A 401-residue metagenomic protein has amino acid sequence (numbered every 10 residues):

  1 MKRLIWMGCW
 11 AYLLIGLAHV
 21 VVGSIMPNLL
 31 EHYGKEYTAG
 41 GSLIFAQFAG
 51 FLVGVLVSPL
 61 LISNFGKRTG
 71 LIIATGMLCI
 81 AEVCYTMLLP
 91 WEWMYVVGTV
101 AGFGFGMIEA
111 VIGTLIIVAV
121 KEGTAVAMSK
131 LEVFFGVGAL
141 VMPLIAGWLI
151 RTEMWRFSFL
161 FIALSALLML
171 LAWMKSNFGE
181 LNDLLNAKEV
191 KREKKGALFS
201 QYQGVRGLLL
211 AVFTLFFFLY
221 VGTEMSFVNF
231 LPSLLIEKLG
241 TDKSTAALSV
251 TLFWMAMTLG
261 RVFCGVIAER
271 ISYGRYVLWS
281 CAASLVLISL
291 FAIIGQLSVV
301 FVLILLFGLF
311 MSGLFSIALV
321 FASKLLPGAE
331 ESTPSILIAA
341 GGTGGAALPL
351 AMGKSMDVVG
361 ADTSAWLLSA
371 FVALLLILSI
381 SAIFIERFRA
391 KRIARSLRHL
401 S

Functional and structural regions predicted by a protein language model:
V22-G23, R206-T251, M255-L259: Extracytoplasmic gate region of multi-pass secondary transporters
G34, G66, M87-E92, K121 (+4 more regions): Helix-breaking motifs and short loop linkers at transmembrane-helix boundaries and internal kinks in secondary membrane
V53-E92: Conserved MFS/SLC helix-loop-helix module at the cytosolic interface between two early adjacent transmembrane helices
G54-G66, I150, G260-S272, M356-D357: Helix-to-loop junctions at the C-terminal end of transmembrane segments in multipass secondary transporters
A81, E92-V100, S298-L306: Paired small-residue
W93, K130-L181: Helix-loop-helix hairpin linking two adjacent transmembrane segments in secondary transporters
V97-F135: Cytoplasmic helix-loop-helix junction between adjacent transmembrane helices in 12-TM secondary transporters
I271-A318: C-terminal transmembrane helical hairpin of 12-TM major facilitator-type secondary transporters
